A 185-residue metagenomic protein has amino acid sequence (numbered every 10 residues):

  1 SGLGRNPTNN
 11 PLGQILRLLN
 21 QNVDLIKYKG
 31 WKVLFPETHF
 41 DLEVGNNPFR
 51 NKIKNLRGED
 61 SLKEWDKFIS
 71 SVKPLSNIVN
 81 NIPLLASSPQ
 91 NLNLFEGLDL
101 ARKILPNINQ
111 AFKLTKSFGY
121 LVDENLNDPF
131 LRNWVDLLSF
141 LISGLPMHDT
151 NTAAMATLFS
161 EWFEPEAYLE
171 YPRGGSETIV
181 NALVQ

Functional and structural regions predicted by a protein language model:
S1-G30: N-terminal FAD cofactor-binding segment of flavoenzymes
G2-R5, I108, L145, L169 (+1 more regions): Hydrophobic alpha-helical scaffolding
T8, L114, F118, L131 (+2 more regions): Hydrophobic (often cysteine-bearing) scaffold residues that line and stabilize catalytic clefts of nucleotide/cofactor
L16, V122, L183-V184: Structural element of the ATP-grasp superfamily
W31-F35: Short acidic-hydrophobic surface loop/beta-edge motif
P36-F40, N46-T150: Rossmann-like flavin
D149-F159: Flexible hinge/switch segments at interdomain interfaces of large molecular machines
T157-Q185: Helical element adjacent to the flavin cofactor pocket in flavoenzyme catalytic cores
